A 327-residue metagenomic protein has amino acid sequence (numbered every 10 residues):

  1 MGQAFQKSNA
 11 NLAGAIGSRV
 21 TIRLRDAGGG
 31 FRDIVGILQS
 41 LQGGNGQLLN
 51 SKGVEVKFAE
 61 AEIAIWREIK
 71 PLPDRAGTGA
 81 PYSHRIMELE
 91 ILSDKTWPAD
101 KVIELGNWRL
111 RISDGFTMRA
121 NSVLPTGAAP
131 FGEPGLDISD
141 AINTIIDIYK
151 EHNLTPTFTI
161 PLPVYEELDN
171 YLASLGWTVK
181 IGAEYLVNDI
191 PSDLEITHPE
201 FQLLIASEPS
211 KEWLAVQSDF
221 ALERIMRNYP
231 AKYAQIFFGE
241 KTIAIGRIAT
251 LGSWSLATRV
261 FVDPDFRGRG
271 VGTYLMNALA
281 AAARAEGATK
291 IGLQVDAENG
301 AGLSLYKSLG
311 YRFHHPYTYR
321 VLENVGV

Functional and structural regions predicted by a protein language model:
G2-G17, G29-R32, Q39-S40, F58-K150 (+2 more regions): N-terminal charged segments
K101-L105, V164-T178, T197, P230-A244: Conserved beta-hairpin
L124-G135, V260-R267, D296: A short, internal acetyl-CoA/4′-phosphopantetheine-binding micro-motif in the GNAT/acyltransferase core
D137-I146, R259-P264, G268-A285, S304-S308: Conserved acetyl-CoA-binding loop-helix of GNAT-fold acetyltransferases
H152-P161, A283-Q294: Conserved GNAT acetyl-CoA-binding A-motif
T159-E166, L293-L303, R320-G326: Conserved beta-strand-loop-alpha-helix junction that forms the acyl-donor binding cleft
T178-D189, Q294, K307, R312-V325: Conserved catalytic-core motifs of GNAT/GCN5-like acyltransferases
E223-P264: A conserved beta-strand-loop-helix scaffold within acyl/acetyltransferase catalytic domains
